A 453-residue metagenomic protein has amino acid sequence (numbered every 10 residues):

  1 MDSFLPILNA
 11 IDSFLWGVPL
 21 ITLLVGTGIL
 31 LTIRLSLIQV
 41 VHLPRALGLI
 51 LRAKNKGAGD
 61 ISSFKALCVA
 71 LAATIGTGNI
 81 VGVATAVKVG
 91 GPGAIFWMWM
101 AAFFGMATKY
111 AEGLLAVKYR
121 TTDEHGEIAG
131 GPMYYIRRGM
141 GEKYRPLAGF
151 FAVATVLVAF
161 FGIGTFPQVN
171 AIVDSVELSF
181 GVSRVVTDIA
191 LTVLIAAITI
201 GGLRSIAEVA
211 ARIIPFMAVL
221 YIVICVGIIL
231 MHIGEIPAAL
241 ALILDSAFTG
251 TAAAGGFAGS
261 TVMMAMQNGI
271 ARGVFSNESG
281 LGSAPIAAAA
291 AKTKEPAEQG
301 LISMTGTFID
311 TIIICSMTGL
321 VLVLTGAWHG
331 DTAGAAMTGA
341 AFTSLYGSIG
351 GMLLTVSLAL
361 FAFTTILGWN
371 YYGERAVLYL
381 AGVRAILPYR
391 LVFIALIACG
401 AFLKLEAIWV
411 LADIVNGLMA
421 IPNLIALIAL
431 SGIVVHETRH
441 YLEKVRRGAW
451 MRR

Functional and structural regions predicted by a protein language model:
M1-T77, V87-A94, G105, A398 (+1 more regions): N-terminal alpha-helical transmembrane segments of multi-pass membrane transport and channel/translocase proteins
S3-F4, R34-Q39, G78-V83, A159-V173 (+5 more regions): Transmembrane helix-loop junctions in multi-pass membrane proteins
D12-R45, K88-G126, L147, D310-M317 (+2 more regions): Extracellular loop-to-transmembrane helix junctions
L23-L30, I38-L47, V169-V176, S183-L244 (+1 more regions): Membrane-interface loop-to-helix entry segments
T27, L31-T32, F104-G126, M133 (+4 more regions): Helix-loop-helix module between adjacent transmembrane segments
T32, E112-Y119, E124, V226-L242 (+4 more regions): Extracellular/periplasmic helix-exit of transmembrane alpha-helices
L37-S63, T85-V87, G91-I95, W99 (+4 more regions): Flexible loop linkers connecting adjacent transmembrane helices in multi-pass alpha-helical membrane transporters
G57-V89, L115-G139, F150-V153, L157 (+2 more regions): Alpha-helical membrane segments and immediately flanking helix-loop junctions that form or couple to the substrate/ion
